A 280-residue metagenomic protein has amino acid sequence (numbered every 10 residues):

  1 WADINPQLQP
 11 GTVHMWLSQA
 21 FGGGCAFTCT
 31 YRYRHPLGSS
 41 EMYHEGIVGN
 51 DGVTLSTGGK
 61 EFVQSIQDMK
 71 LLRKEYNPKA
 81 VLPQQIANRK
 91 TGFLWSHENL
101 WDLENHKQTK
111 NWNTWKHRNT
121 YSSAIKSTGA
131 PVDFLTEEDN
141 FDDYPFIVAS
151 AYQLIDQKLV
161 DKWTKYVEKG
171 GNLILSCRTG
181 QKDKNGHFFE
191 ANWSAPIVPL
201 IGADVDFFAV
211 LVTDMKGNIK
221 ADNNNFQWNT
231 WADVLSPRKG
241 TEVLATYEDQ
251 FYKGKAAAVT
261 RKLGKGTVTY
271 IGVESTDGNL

Functional and structural regions predicted by a protein language model:
W1-T57, A87-N88, G92-Q108, R178-G180 (+1 more regions): Aromatic/acidic polysaccharide-binding cleft in carbohydrate-active enzymes
A2-L8, G38, F141, F146-Y152 (+1 more regions): Substrate-binding cleft/loops of secretory-pathway carbohydrate-active enzymes
L8-T12, A151-L280: A conserved amphipathic helix/loop scaffold that creates a polar/acidic microenvironment used either to coordinate
T12-M15, T57, E61-Q64, T120 (+2 more regions): Extracytoplasmic/secreted proteins, especially bacterial periplasmic and envelope-associated proteins
G23-T28, T128-D133, D143-P145, K169-L173 (+1 more regions): Loop/turn elements at helix/coil->beta-strand transitions in domains of secreted/extracellular proteins
Y33, E137, F146, Y152 (+1 more regions): An acidic- and aromatic-residue-enriched active-site/binding cleft used to recognize and process polar
G58-P145, K262: Aromatic-Pro/Gly-enriched surface loop or interdomain linker that acts as a lid/target-recognition segment
